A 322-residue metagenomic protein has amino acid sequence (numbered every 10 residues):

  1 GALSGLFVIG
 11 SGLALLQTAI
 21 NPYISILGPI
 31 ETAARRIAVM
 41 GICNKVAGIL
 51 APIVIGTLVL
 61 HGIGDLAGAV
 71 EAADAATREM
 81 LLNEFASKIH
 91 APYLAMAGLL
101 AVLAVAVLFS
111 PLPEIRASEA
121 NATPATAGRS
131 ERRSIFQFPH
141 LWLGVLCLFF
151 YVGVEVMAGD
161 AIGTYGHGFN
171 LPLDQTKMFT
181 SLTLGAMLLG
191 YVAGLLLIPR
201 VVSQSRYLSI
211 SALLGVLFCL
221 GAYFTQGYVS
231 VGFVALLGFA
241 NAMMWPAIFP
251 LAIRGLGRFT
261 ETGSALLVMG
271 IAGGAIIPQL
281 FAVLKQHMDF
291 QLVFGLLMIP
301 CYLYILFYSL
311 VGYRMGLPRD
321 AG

Functional and structural regions predicted by a protein language model:
L13, R35-A69, A265-P278: Glycine-rich segments within core transmembrane alpha-helices of 12-TM secondary carriers
L15-P29, A242-G257: Intracellular juxtamembrane helix-capping segments at the cytosolic ends of symmetry-related transmembrane helices
P52-L60, R133-S181: Extracytoplasmic gate region of multi-pass secondary transporters
I55-G68, E84, L94-A122, I305-G312: C-terminal membrane-cytosol helix-exit motif in multi-pass small-molecule transporters
L60-A95, L280-Y302, V311: A membrane-interface helix-boundary motif in multi-pass transporters
L171-A186, E261-A265, V293-L296: Loop-to-transmembrane helix entry
G190-S203, K285: Helix-to-loop junctions at the C-terminal end of transmembrane segments in multipass secondary transporters
R206-L220: Structural signature of the two symmetry-related core transmembrane helices
